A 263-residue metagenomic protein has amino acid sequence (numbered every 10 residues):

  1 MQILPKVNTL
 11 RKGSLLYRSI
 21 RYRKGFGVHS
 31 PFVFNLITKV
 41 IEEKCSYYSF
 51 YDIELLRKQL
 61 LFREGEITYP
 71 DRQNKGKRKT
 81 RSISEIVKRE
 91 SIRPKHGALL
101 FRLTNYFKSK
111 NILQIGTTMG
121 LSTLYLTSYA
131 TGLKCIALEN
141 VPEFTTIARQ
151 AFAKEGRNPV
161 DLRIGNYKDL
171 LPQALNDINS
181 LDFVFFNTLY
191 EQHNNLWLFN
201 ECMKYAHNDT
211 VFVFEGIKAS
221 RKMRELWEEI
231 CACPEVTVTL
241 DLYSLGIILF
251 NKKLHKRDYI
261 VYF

Functional and structural regions predicted by a protein language model:
M1-F185, L189-V211, I217-F263: A short alpha-helical cap/connector motif
